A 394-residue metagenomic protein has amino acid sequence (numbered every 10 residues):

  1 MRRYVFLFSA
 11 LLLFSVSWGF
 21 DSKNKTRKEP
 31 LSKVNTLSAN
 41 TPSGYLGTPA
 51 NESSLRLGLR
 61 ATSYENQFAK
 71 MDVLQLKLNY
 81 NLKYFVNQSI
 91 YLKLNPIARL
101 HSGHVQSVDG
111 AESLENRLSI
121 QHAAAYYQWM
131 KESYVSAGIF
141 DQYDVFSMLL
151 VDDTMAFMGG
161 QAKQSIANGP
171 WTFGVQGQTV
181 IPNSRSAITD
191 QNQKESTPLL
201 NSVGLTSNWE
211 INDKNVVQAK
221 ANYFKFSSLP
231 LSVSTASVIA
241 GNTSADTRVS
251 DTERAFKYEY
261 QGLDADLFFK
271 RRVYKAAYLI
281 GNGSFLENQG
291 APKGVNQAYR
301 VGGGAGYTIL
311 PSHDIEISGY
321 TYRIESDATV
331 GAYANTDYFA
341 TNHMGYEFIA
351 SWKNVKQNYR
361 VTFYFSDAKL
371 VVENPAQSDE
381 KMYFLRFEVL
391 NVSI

Functional and structural regions predicted by a protein language model:
M1-T41, S393-I394: Cleavable N-terminal export/targeting peptides
D21-L31, G44-A50, S54, G58-V73 (+4 more regions): Outer-membrane beta-barrel pore domains
P42-G47, Y80-K83, S207-I211, Y307: Short amphipathic alpha-helices and their capping/turn segments at secondary-structure boundaries
R60, I97, F140-Q142, V180-P182 (+3 more regions): Active-site beta-loop-alpha junctions enriched in small/polar residues
A61-Y80, Y84-M130, D144-D152, A291-K293 (+1 more regions): Surface-exposed loop and membrane-interface regions of Gram-negative outer-membrane beta-barrel proteins
Q88-N95, S133-V135, K163, A167-I181 (+3 more regions): Surface-exposed extracellular loop regions of Gram-negative outer-membrane beta-barrel proteins
S102-H122, Y127-N208, L229-R254, D327-F339: Surface-exposed coil loops of outer-membrane beta-barrel proteins
V216-Q218: Long, intrinsically disordered low-complexity regions enriched in Ser/Pro/Thr
